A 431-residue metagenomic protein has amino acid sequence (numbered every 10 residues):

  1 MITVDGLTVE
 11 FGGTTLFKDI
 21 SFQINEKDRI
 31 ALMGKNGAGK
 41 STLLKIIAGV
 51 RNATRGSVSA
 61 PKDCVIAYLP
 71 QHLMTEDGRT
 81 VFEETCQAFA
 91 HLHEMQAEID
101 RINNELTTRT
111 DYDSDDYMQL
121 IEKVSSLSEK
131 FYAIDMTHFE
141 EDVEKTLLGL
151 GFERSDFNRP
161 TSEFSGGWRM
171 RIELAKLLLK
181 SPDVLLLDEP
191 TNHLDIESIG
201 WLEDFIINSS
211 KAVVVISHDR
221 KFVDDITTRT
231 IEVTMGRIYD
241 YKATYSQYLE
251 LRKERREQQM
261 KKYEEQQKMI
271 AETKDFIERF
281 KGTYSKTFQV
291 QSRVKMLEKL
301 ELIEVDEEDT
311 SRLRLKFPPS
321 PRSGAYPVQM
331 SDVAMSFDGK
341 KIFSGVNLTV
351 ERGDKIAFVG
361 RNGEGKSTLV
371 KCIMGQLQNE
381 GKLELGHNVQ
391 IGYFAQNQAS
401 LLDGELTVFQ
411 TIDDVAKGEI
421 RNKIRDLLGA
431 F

Functional and structural regions predicted by a protein language model:
M1-K261, S311-R312, K316-F431: ABC ATP-binding cassette signature C-motif
L251-L300, E304-D306: Intracellular alpha-helical coupling/juxtamembrane segments of multi-pass membrane proteins
